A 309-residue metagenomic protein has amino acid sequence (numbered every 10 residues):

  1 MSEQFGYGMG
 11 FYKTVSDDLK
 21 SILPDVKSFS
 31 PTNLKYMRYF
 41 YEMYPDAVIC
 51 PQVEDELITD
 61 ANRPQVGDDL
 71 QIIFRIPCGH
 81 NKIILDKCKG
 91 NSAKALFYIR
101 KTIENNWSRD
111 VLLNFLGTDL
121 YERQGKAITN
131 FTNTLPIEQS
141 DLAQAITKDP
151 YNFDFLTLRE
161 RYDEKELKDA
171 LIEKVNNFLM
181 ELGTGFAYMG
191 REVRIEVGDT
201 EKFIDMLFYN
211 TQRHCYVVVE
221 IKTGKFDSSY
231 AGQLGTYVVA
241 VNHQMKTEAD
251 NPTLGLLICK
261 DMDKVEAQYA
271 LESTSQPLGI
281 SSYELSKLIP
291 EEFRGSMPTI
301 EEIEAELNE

Functional and structural regions predicted by a protein language model:
M1-E309: Basic, low-complexity intrinsically disordered segments
